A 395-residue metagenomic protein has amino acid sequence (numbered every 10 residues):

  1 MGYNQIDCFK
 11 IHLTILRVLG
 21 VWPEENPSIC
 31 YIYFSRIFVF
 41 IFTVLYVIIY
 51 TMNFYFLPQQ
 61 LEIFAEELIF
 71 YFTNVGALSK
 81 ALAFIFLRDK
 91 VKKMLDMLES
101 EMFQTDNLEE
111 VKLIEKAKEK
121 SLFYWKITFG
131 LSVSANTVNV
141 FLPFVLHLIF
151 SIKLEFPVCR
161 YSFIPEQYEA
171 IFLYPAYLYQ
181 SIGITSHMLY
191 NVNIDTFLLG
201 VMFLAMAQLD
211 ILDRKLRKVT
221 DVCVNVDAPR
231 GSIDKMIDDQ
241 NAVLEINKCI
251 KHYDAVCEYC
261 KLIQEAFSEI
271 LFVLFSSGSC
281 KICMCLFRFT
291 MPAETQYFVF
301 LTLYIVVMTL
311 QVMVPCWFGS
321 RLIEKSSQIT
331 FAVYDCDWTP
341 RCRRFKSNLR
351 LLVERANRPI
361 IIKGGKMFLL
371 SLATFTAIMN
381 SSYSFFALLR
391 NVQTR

Functional and structural regions predicted by a protein language model:
M1-L68, S100-M202, R217-K235, E269 (+2 more regions): Helix-loop-helix junctions within predominantly alpha-helical proteins
K80-L98, L199, M206, V312-C336: Inner-leaflet juxtamembrane helices
A81-F86, K215-V226, K235-V243, A266 (+1 more regions): Short intracellular "coupling" helices and adjacent cytoplasmic loop segments at the cytosolic face of multi-pass
F84, L198, A205, K235 (+3 more regions): Amphipathic alpha-helical coiled-coil segments and their boundaries
K93-F103, I211-R214, K218, K248-L262 (+1 more regions): Short amphipathic alpha-helical coupling elements at transmembrane boundaries
K215, E294, F298, I305-R395: C-terminal transmembrane module of eukaryotic multi-pass membrane proteins
P229-I270, L274-S277, L352: Intracellular effector-coupling site of seven-transmembrane GPCRs, centered on the ICL3-to-TM6 transition
L274-E294, M379-F386: A hydrophobic transmembrane-helix motif
